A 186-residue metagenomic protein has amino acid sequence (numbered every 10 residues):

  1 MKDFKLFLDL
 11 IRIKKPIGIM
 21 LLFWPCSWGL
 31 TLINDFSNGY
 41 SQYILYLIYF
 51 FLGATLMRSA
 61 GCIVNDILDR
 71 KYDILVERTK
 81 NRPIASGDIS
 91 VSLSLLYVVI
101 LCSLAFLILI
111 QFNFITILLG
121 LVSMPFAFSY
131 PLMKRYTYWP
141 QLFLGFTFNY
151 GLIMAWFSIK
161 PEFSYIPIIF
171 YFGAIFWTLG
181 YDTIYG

Functional and structural regions predicted by a protein language model:
M1-G186: Multi-pass alpha-helical membrane architecture of UbiA-family and related isoprenoid/lipid prenyltransferases
